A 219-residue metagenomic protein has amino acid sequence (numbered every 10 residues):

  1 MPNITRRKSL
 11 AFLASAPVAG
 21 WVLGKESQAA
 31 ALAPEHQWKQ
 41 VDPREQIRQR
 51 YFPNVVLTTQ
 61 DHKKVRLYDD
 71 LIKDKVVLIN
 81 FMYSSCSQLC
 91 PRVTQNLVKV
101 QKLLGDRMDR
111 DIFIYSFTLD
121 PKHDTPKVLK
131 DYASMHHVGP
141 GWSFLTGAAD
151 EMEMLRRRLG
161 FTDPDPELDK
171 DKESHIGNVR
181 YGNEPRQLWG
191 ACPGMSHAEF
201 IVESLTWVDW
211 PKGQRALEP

Functional and structural regions predicted by a protein language model:
M1-P17: N-terminal secretory signal peptides and thylakoid transit peptides that target proteins across membranes
L23, S27-N54: N-proximal helix/coil linker or "cap" segments that precede and/or mark the start of modular domains
V56-V76: A short beta-strand-turn-helix
D69-L89: Short active-site neighborhood of thiol/selenol oxidoreductases, capturing the structured segment around
T94-I114: Conserved helix-turn-beta segment immediately C-terminal to the redox Cys motif in thioredoxin-like folds
D111-D124, G141-D150: Thiol-based oxidoreductase modules, predominantly thioredoxin-like and allied folds used for disulfide exchange
K130-I176: Short, internal strand/loop/helix patches that form the active-site neighborhood or redox-interaction surface
L168-P219: Thiol-/selenol-based redox modules, centered on thioredoxin-like and closely related oxidoreductase domains
